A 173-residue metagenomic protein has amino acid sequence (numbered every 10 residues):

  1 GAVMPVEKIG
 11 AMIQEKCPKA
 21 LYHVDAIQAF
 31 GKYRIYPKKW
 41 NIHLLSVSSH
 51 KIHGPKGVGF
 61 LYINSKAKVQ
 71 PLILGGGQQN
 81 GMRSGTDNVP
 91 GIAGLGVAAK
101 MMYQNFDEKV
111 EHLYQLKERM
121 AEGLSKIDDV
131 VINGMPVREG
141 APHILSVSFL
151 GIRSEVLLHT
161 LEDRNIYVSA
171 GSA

Functional and structural regions predicted by a protein language model:
G1-A173: Pyridoxal 5′-phosphate
